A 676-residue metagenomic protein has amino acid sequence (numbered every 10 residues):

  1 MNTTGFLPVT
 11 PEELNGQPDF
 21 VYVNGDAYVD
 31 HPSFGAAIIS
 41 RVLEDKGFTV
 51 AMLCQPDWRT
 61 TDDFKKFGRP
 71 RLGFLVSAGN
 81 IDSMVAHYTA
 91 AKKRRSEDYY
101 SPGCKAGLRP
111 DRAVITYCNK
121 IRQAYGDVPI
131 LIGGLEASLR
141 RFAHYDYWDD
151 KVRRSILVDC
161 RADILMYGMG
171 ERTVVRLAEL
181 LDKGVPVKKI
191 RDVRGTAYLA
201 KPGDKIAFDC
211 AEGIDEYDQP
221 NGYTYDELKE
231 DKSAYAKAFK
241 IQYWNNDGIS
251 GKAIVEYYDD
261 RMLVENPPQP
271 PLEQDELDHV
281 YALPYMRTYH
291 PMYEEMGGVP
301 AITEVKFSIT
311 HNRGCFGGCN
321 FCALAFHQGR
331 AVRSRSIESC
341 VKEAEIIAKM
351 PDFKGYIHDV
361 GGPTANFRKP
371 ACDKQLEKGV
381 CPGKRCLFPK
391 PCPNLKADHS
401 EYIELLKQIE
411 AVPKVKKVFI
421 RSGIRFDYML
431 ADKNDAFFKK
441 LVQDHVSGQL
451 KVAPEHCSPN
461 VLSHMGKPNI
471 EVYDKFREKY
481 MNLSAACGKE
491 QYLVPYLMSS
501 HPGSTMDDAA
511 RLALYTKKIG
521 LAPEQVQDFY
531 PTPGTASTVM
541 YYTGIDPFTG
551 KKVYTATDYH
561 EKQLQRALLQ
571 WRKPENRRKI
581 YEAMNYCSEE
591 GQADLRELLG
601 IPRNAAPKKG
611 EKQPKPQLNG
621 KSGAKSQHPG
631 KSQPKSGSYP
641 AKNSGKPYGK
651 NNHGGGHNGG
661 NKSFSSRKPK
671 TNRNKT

Functional and structural regions predicted by a protein language model:
M1-Q17, A27, A234-S308: N-terminal [4Fe-4S]-dependent radical SAM core
Y22-G25, I38, L53, D57-W58 (+2 more regions): Conserved SAM/AdoMet-binding glycine-rich loop
V23-Y28, M296-A323, Y356: N-terminal pre-triad scaffold of radical SAM enzymes
G35, C54-Y258, E265-N266: Glycine-rich beta-alpha loop elements in corrinoid/cobalamin-binding modules across cobalamin-dependent enzymes
R59, K188-N246, D260, Q269-L272 (+7 more regions): Terminal amphipathic helices with adjacent charged low-complexity linkers/tails
S83-A91, L139-R141, E171-R176, A200-K205 (+7 more regions): Flexible glycine/acidic-rich beta-alpha junction loops that bind and position SAM and/or redox cofactors in anaerobic
D163, V280, C315, C319 (+4 more regions): Conserved, mostly hydrophobic/aromatic
K608-T676: Intrinsically disordered, Lys/Arg-rich low-complexity segments
